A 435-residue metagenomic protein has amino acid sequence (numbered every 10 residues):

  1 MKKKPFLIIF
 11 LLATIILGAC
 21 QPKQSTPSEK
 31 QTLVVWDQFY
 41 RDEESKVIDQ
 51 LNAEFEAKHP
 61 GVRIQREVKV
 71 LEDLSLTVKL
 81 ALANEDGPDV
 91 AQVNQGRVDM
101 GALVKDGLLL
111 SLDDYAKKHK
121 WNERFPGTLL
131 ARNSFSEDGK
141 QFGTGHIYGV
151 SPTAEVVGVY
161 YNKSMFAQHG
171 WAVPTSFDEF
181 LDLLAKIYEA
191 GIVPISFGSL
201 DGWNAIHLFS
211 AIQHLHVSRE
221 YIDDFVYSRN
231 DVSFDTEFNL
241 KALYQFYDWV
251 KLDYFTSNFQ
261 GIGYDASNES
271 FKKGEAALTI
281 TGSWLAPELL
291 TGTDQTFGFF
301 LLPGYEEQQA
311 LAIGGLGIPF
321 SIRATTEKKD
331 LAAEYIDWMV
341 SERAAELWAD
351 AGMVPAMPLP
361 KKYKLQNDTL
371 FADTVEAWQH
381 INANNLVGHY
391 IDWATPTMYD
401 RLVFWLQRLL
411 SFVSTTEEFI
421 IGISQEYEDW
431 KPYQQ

Functional and structural regions predicted by a protein language model:
M1-V34, A57, A116, E428-Q435: Short, low-complexity disordered leader/linker segments with a strong preference for bacterial N-terminal type II
E29-R41, V62-E67, V90, Y148 (+1 more regions): Short, well-ordered beta-strand elements
A53, A57-K58, R63, L80-N84 (+5 more regions): Extracytoplasmic/periplasmic substrate-recognition and gating elements
E54-R132, S164, Q168-A172, S270 (+5 more regions): Extracytoplasmic "Venus flytrap"/periplasmic binding protein-like
R97-V157, L181, S210, G298-F300: Hinge/lid segment of periplasmic solute-binding proteins
D138-P152, V157, L181-D231, A276: Extracytoplasmic/periplasmic solute-binding protein
L184-I187, Y227-Q260: Glycine-centered hinge/linker elements that transmit conformational signals in sensory and ligand-binding systems
F225-S228, I313-G314, V354-P360, D373-P432: C-terminal capping/gating helix-and-loop segments adjacent to ligand/active sites or protein-protein/ligand interfaces
